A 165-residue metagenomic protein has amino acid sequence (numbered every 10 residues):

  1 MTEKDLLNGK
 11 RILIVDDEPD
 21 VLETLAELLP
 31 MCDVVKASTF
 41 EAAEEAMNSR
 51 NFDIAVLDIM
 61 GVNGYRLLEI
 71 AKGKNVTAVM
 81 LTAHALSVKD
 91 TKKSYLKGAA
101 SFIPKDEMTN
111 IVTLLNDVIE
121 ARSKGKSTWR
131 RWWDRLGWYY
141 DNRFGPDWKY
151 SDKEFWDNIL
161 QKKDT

Functional and structural regions predicted by a protein language model:
G9: Phosphate-coordination loops involved in phosphoryl transfer and adenosine-cofactor binding
I14-D17: Acidic di-acidic motifs
P19, K36-I54: Acidic, metal-coordinating helix/loop segments flanking the phosphotransfer/catalytic sites of two-component signaling
P19-V35: Two-component/phosphorelay signaling modules centered on CheY-like receiver
T24-L29, A46, I70, K93: Alpha-helical interaction/dimerization surfaces of two-component signaling modules
V56, M60-N63, L68-A71, N75-V88: A short, hydrophobic beta-strand element within the central beta-sheet of small alpha/beta folds
R66, G73, A85-P104, T109-T113: Alpha4 helix (beta4-alpha4-beta5 surface) of REC/receiver domains from two-component response regulators
E120-T165: C-terminal output/effector regions of signal-responsive regulators
